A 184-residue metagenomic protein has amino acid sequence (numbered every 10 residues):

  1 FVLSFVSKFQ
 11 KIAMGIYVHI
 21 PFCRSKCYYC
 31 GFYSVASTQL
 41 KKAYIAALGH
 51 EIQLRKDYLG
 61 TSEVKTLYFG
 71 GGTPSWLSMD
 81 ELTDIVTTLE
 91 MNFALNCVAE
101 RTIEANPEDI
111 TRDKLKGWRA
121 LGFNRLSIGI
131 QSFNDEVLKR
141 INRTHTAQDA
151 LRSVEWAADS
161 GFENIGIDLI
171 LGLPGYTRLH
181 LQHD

Functional and structural regions predicted by a protein language model:
V2-I16, G60-S62: N-terminal [4Fe-4S]-dependent radical SAM core
S7-Q10, S25, F69: Generic cytosolic/nucleocytoplasmic N-terminal low-complexity/intrinsically disordered segments
Y17-H19, S127: Structured core elements
H19-F32: Local cysteine-cluster metal-coordination motifs and their immediate loop/turn environment, predominantly Fe-S cluster
S34-Y58, V64-D184: Conserved non-cysteine loop/helix-boundary elements of the Radical SAM core domain that shape
